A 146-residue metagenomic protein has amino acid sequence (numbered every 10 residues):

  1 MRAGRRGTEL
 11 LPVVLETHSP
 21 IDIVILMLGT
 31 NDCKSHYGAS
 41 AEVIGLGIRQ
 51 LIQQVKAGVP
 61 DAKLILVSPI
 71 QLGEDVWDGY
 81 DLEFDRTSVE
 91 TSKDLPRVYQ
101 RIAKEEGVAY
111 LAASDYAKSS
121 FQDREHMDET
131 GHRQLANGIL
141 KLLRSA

Functional and structural regions predicted by a protein language model:
M1-P60, D75, D81, E90-R97 (+1 more regions): Conserved SGNH/GDSL esterase-like catalytic core that processes O-acyl groups on lipids and polysaccharides
M27, V67-S68: Alpha/beta-hydrolase-fold catalytic nucleophile elbow
S68-I70, S114-D115: Short, well-ordered beta-to-alpha junction loops that form the rim of enzyme active sites and present histidine/acidic
L72-A112: Substrate-gating cap/lid alpha-helix
A113-D123: Short helix/strand-capping connector loops at secondary-structure junctions
D123-A146: Histidine-centered active-site loop/cap adjacent to the catalytic His in serine esterases/O-acetyl transfer systems
